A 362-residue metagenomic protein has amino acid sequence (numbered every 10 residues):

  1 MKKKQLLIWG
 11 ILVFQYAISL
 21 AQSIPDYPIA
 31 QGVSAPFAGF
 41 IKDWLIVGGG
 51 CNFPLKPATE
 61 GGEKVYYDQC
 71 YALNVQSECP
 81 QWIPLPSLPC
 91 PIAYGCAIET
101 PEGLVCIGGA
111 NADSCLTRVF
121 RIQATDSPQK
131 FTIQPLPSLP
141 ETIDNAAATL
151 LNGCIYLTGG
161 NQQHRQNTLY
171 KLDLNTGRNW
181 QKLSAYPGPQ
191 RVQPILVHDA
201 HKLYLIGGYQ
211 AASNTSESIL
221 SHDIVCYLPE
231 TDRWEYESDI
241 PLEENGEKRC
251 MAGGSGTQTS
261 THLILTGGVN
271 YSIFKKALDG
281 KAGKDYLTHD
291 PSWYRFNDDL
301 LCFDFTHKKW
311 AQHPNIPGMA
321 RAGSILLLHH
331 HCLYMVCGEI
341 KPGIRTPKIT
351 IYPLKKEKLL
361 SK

Functional and structural regions predicted by a protein language model:
M1-Q22: Bacterial Sec-dependent N-terminal signal peptides
A21-K362: Kelch-like beta-propeller repeat domains
